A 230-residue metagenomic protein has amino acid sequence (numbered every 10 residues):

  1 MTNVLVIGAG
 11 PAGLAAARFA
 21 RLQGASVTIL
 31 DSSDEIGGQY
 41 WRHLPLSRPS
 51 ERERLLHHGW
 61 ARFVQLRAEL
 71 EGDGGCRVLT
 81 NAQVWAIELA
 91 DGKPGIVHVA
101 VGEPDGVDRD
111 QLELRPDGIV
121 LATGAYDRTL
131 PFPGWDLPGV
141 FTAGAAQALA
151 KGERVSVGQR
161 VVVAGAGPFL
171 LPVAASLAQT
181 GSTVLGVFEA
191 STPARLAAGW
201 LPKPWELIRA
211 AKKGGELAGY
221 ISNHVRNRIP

Functional and structural regions predicted by a protein language model:
M1-A16, A20-L30, E35-I36, H43 (+4 more regions): Generic N-terminal leader segments that precede the first folded domain
M1-I7, V64-R160: FAD-binding core/adjacent interface of flavoenzyme oxidoreductases
V6-I29, G106, A125-A194: Rossmann-like dinucleotide/flavin-binding elements
G13, S33, L56-F63, L112 (+5 more regions): Generic structural signal for well-ordered, non-membrane alpha-helical segments in soluble metabolic enzymes
L22-S26, E35, P45, A68-R77 (+6 more regions): Generic secondary-structure signature for well-ordered alpha-helical cores
S33-H58, A194-A210: Conserved N-terminal glycine-rich FAD pyrophosphate-binding loop of Rossmann-like flavoproteins
Q65-V101, T180-P230: A Rossmann-like FAD-binding core segment of flavoenzymes
